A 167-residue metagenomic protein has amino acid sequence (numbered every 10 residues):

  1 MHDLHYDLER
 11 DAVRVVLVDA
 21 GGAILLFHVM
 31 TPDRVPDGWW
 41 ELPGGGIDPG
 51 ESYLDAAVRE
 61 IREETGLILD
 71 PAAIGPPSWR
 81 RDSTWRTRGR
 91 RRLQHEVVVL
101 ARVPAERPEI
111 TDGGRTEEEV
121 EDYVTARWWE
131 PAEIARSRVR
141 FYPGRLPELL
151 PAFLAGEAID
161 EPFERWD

Functional and structural regions predicted by a protein language model:
M1-E41, L54: N-terminal strand-loop-strand
D7-L8, P36-W39, G89-H95, E118-Y123: A generic structural micro-feature
L17, H28, L100-R102, R127-E130: Short, well-ordered beta-strand micro-motif
D19-G22, R102-R107, P131-E133: Short loop segments at secondary-structure junctions
I24, A72, E96-V98, Y123-A126: Structural motif
L42-P77: The catalytic Nudix box helix
R81-D112, R127, L149-A152: Active-site-adjacent beta-strand/loop module that shapes the phosphate/pyrophosphate-binding cleft
R107-D167: Nudix hydrolase/Nudix homology domain
